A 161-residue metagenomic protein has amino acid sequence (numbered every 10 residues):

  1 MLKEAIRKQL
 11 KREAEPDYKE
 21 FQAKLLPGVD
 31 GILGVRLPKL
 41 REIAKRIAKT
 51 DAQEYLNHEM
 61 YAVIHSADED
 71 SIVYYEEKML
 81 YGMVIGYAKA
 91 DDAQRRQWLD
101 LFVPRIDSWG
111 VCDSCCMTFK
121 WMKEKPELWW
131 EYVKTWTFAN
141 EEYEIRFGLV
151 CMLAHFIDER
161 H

Functional and structural regions predicted by a protein language model:
M1-H161: Alpha-helical scaffold domains
